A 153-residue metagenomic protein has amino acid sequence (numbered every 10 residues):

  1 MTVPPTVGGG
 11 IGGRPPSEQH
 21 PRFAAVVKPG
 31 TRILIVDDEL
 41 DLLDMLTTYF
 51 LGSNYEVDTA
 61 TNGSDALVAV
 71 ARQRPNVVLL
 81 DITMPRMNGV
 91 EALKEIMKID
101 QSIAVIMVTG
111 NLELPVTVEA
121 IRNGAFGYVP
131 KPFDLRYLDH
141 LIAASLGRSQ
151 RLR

Functional and structural regions predicted by a protein language model:
M1-L34, G147-R153: Non-catalytic signal-transmission and effector/linker regions of two-component phosphorelay proteins
L40-D58: Two-component/phosphorelay signaling modules centered on CheY-like receiver
T61-D65, N88-E91, L112: Acidic catalytic/metal-coordinating carboxylates
V68, V90-S102, E119: Short amphipathic alpha-helix used as the core "switch/output" element in two-component signaling
M84: Receiver (REC) domain active-site loop signature in two-component systems and cognate sites in sensor histidine kinases
E113-P115, F133-A143: C-terminal output helix
